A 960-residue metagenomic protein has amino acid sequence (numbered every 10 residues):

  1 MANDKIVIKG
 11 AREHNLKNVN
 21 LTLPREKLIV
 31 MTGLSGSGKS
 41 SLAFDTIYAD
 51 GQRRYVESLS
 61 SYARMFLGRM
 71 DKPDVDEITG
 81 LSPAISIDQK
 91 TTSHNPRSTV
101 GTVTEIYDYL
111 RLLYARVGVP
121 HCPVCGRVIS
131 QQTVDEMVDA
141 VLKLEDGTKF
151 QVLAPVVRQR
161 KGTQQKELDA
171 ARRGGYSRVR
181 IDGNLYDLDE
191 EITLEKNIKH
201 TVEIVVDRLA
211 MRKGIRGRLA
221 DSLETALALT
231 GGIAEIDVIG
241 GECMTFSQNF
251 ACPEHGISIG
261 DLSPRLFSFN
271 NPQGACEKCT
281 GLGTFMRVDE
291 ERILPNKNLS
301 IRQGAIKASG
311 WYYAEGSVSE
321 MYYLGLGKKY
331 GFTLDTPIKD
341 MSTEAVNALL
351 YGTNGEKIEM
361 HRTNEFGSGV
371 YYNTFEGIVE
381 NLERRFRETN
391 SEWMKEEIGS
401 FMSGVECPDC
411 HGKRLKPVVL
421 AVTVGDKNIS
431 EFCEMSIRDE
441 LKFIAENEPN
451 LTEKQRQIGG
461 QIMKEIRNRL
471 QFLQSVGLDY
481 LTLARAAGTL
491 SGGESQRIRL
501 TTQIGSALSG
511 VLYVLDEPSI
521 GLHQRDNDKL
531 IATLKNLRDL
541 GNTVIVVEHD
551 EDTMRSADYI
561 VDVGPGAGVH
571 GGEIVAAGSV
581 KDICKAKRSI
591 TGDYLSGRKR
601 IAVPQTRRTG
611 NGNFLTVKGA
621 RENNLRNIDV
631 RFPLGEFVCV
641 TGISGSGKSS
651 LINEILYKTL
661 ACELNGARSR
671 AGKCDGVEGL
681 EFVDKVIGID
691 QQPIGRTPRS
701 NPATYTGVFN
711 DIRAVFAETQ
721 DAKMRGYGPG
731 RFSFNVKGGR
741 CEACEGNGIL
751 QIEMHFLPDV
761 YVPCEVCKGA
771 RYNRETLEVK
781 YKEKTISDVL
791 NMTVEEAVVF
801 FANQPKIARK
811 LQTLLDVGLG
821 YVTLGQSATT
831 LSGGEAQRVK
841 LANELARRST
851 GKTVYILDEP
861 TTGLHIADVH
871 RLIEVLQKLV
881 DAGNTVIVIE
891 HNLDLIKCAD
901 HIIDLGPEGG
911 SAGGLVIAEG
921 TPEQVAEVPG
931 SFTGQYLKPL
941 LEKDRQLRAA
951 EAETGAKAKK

Functional and structural regions predicted by a protein language model:
M1-K960: Conserved phosphate-binding elements of NTP-dependent enzyme cores
